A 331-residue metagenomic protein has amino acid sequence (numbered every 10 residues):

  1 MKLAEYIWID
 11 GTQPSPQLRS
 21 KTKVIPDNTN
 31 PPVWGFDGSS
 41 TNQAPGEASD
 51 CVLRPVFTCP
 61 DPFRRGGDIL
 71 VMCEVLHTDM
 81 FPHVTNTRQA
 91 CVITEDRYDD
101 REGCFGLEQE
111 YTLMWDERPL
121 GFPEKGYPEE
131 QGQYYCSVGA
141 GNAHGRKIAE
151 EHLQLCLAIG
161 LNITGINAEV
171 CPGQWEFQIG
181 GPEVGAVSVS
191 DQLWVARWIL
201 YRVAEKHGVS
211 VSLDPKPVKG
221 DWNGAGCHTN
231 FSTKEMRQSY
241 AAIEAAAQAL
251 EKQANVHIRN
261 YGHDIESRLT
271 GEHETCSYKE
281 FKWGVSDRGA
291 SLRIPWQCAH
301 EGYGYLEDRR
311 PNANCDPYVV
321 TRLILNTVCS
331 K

Functional and structural regions predicted by a protein language model:
M1-K331: Glycine-rich, acidic/polar active-site loops that bind/position phosphate-bearing ligands
